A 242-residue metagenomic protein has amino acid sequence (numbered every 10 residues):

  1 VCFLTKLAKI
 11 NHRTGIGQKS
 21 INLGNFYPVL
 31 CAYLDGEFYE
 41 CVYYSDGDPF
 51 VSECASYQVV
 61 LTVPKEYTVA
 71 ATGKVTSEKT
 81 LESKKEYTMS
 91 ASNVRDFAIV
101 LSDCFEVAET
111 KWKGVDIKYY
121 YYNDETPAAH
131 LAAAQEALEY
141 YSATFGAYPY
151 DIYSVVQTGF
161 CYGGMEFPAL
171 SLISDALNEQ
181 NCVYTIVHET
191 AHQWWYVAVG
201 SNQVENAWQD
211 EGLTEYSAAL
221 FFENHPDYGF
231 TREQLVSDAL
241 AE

Functional and structural regions predicted by a protein language model:
C2-C104: Extended, low-hydrophobicity, Ser/Thr/Pro/Gly-biased non-transmembrane segments
F3-K9, K65-Y67, F145-P149, W194-A198 (+2 more regions): A generic secondary-structure signal for well-formed alpha-helical elements
F3-T5, I16, T110, L177 (+4 more regions): Catalytic cores of transferase enzymes with a strong primary signal for eukaryotic protein kinases
A8-N11, F97, G163-F167, F221-G229 (+1 more regions): Secretory-pathway/luminal and periplasmic proteins that interact with or process carbohydrate-rich
R13-I16, A71-T76, C104, K113 (+2 more regions): Short coil/turn segments at secondary-structure boundaries
V59, T88, E106-N206: Juxtacatalytic substrate-recognition/specificity segment
S92-R95, Y140, L213-L220: Alpha-helical scaffold segments in carbohydrate-active enzymes
E205-A207, E211-E242: Acidic/His/Gly-enriched intrinsically disordered linker/tail segments that often contain short helix/coil "MoRF-like"
